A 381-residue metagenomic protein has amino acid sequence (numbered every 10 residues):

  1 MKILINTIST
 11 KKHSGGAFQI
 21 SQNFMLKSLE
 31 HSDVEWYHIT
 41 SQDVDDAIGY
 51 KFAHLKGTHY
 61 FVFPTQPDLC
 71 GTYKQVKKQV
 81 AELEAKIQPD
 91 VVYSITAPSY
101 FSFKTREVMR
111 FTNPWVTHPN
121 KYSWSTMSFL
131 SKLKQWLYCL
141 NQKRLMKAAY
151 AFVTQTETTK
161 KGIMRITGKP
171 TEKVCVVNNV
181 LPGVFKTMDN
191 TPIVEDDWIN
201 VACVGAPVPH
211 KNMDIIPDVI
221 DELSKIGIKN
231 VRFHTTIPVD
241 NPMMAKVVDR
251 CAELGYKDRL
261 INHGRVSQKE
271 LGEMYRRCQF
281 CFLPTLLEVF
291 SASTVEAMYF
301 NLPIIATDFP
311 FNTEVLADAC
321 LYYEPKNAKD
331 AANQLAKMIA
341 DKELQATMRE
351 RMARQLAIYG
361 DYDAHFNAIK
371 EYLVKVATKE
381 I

Functional and structural regions predicted by a protein language model:
N6, V194-K211, P217-I220, H234: Conserved donor-binding/catalytic core segment of Leloir-type glycosyltransferases
H38-V44, R232-V248, G264-R265: Glycosyltransferase donor-sugar binding loop
S131-F152: Membrane-proximal helix-turn-helix segments that form the acceptor-binding/catalytic region of lipid-linked
A245-K269: Nucleotide-activated donor-binding/catalytic signature segment of Leloir-type glycosyltransferases, i.e., the conserved
L286: Aromatic "clamp/platform" in nucleotide-sugar-dependent glycosyltransferases that forms part of the donor/acceptor
P303-A306: Short hydrophobic beta-strand element within catalytic cores of glycosyltransferases and related nucleotide-activated
L321-A328, K337-E343: Conserved acidic donor-binding segment of nucleotide-sugar-dependent glycosyltransferases
E343-A377: A charged, aromatic-enriched C-terminal amphipathic alpha-helix characteristic of glycosyltransferases across folds
